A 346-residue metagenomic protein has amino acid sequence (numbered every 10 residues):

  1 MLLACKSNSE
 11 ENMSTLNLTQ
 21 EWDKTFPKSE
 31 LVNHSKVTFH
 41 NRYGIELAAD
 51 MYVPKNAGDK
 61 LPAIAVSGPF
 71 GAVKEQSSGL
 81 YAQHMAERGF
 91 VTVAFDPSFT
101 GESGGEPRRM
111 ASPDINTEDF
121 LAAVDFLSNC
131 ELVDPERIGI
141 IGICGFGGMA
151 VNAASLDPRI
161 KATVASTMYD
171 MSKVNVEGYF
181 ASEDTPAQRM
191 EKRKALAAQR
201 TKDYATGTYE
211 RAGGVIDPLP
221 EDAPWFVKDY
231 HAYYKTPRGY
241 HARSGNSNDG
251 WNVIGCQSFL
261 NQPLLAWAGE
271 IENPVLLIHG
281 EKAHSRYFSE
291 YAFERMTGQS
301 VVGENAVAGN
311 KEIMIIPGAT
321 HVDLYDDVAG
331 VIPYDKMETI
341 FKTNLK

Functional and structural regions predicted by a protein language model:
T15-D59: N-terminal cap/lid segment of alpha/beta-hydrolase-fold proteins
D59-P69: Short beta-strand element of the alpha/beta-hydrolase
G71-Q83, P97: The serine-hydrolase catalytic nucleophile loop
H84-G104: Conserved alpha/beta-hydrolase
M110-E131: Alpha/beta-hydrolase active-site loop
V151-T236: Alpha/beta-hydrolase-fold enzymes
I271, L277-H279: Short beta-strand/loop motif that positions the catalytic acidic residue of the alpha/beta-hydrolase fold
A319-G330: Catalytic histidine-centered segment of alpha/beta-hydrolase-like enzymes
